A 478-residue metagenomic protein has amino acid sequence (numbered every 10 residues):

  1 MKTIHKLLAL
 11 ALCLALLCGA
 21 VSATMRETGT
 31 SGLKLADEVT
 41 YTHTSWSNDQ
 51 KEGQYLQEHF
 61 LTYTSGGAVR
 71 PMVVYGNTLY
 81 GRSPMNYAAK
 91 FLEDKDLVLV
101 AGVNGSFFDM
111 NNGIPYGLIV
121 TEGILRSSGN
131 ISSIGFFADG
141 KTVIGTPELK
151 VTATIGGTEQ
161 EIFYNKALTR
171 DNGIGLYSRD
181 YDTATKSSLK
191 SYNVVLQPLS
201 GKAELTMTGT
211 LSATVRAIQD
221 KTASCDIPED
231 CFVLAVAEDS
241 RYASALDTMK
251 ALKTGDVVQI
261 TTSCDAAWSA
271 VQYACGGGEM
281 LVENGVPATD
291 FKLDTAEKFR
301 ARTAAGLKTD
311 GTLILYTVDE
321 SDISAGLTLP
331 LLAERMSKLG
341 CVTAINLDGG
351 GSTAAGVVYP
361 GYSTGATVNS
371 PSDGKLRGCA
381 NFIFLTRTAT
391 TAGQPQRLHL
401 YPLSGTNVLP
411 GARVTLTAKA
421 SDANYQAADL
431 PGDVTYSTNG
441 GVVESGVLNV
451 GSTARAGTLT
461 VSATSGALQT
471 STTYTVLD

Functional and structural regions predicted by a protein language model:
V21-L234: Zymogen propeptides
M110-A138, A274-V342, S352-Q396, Y401: Conserved, well-ordered active-site substructure
P402-V408: Short beta-strand segments of immunoglobulin-like
G411-Q426, V461: Beta-strand-rich structural segments
S421-V442: Short flexible loop/turn segments that cap and initiate beta-strands
E444-T460: Extracellular/luminal low-complexity segments enriched in Ser/Thr/Pro
Q469-L477: Edge beta-strands of extracellular beta-sandwich domains
